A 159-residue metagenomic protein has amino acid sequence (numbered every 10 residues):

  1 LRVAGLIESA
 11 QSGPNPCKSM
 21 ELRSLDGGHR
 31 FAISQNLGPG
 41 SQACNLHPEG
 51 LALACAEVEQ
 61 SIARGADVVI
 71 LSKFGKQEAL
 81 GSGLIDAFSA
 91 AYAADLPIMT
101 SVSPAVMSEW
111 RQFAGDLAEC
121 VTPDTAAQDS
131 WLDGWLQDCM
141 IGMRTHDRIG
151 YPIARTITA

Functional and structural regions predicted by a protein language model:
L1-P39: N-terminal phosphate/diphosphate-binding loop that engages ATP/GTP or pyrophosphate donors across diverse enzyme folds
G27-G65: Helix-adjacent hinge/juxtasegments
D67, A118-E119: Conserved acidic residues
K73: Walker B catalytic acidic pair
A79-S89: Short Gly/Thr/Asp-enriched flexible loops that form oxyanion-binding sites at enzyme active sites
A87-P104: Substrate-engagement module of ASCE P-loop NTPases
P104-A118: Glycine-rich, charge-decorated loop segments at or immediately adjacent to ligand/cofactor-binding or catalytic sites
P123-A159: A charged, well-structured terminal subsegment
